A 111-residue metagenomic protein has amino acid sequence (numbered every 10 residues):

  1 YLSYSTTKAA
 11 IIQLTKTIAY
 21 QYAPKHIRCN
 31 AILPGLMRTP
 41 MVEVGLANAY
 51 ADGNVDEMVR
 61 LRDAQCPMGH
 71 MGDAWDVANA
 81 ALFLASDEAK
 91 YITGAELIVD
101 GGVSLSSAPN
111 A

Functional and structural regions predicted by a protein language model:
Y4, I12: Catalytic tyrosine of NAD(P)H-dependent dehydrogenase/reductases that use a Tyr as the general acid/base
T7, T15: Active-site helix of classical SDR
Y20-P24, K90: Alpha-helical segment proximal to the catalytic Tyr-Lys
R28-P34, R38, A85, I98-D100: Conserved SDR Rossmann-fold cofactor-binding beta-strand/turn motif
P34-V44, N48: Short, flexible catalytic-loop segment of classical short-chain dehydrogenase/reductase
A47-C66: A short C-terminal helix-loop "cap" of Rossmann-like NAD(P)-dependent dehydrogenase/epimerase domains
G53, C66-V77, E88: A conserved structural motif in NAD(P)-dependent oxidoreductases
L82, T93-A111: Short C-terminal tail/terminal secondary-structure segment of NAD(P)H-dependent dehydrogenase/reductase domains
